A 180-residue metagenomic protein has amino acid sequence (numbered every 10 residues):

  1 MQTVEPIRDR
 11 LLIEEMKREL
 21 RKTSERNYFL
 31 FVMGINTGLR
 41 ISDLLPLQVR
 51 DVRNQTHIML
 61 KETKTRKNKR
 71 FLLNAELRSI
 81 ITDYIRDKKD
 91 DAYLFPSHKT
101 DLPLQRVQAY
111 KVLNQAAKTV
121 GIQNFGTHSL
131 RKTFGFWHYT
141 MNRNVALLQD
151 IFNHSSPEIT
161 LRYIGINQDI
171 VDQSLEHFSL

Functional and structural regions predicted by a protein language model:
M1-L11, S179-L180: C-terminal secondary-structure termini that scaffold catalytic or DNA-interacting sites
R10-I13, N74-I122: Active-site/catalytic core of tyrosine-dependent DNA strand-transfer enzymes
R10-T37, D87: Basic, Lys/Arg- and aromatic-enriched nucleic-acid-binding interface segment
E15-T23, K111-L147: Short, basic (Lys/Arg/His-rich) helix/loop patches that form interaction surfaces in the mid-to-C-terminal regions
L30, G38, S42-L47, L148: Alpha-helix N-cap/helix-start motif at helix boundaries, enriched for small hydrophobics
P46-L77: Conserved tyrosine-mediated DNA breakage-rejoining catalytic core shared by Y-recombinases
D51-N54, N144-I164, D169: Short, polar N-cap/turn motifs at the start of nucleic acid-interacting alpha helices
E62-R66, E158-H177: Catalytic-site neighborhood detector that most strongly recognizes the C-terminal catalytic loop/helix of tyrosine
